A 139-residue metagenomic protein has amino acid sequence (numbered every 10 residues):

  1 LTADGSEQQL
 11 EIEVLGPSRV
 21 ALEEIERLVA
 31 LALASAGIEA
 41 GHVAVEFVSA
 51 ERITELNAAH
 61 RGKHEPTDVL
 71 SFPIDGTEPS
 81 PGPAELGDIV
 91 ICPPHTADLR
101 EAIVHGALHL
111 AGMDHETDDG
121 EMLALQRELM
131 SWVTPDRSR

Functional and structural regions predicted by a protein language model:
L1-A102, A107-R139: An acidic/histidine-cluster motif and surrounding catalytic segment that typifies divalent-metal-assisted enzyme active
